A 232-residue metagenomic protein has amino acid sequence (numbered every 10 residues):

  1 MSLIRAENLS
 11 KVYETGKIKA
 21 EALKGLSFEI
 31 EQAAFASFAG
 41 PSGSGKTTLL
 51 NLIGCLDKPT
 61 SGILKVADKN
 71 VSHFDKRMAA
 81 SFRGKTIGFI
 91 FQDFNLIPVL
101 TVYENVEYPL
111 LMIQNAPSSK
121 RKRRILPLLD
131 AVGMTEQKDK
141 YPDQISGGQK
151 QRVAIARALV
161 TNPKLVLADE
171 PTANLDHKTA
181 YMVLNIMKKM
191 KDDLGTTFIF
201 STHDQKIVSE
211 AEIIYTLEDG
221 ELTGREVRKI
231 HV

Functional and structural regions predicted by a protein language model:
M1-V12, T223-V232: ABC-family P-loop ATPase nucleotide-binding domain
L3-E210, I214-L217: ABC family nucleotide-binding domain
I214-E226: H-loop (His-switch) and adjacent beta-strand-loop-beta switch element of ABC-type ATPase nucleotide-binding domains
